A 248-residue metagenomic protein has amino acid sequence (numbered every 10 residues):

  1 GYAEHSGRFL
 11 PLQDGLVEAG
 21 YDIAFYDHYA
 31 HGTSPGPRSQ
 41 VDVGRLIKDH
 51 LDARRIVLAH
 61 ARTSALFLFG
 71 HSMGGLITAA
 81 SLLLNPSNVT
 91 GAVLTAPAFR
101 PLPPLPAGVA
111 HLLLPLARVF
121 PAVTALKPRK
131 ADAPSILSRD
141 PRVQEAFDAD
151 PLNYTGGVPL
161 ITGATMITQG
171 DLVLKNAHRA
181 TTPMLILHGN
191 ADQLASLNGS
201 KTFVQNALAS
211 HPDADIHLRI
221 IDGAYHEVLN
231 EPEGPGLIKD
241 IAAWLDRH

Functional and structural regions predicted by a protein language model:
G1-E4, N190: Active-site glycine-rich loops that stabilize anionic/oxyanionic intermediates across multiple enzyme folds
A3-S6, G32-A65, L237: Catalytic nucleophile-loop/oxyanion-hole region of alpha/beta-hydrolase and closely related hydrolase-like folds
Q13-G36: Conserved alpha/beta-hydrolase
M73-V158: Alpha/beta-hydrolase-fold enzymes
A180, I186-H188, D192: Short beta-strand/loop motif that positions the catalytic acidic residue of the alpha/beta-hydrolase fold
T182, S196-N206: Short alpha-helix in the alpha/beta-hydrolase fold that links the catalytic acid
A191-A195, E227: Acidic catalytic loop of the alpha/beta-hydrolase fold
H211, D215-H248: Catalytic active-site module of serine/aspartate enzymes centered on a nucleophile-bearing elbow/loop
